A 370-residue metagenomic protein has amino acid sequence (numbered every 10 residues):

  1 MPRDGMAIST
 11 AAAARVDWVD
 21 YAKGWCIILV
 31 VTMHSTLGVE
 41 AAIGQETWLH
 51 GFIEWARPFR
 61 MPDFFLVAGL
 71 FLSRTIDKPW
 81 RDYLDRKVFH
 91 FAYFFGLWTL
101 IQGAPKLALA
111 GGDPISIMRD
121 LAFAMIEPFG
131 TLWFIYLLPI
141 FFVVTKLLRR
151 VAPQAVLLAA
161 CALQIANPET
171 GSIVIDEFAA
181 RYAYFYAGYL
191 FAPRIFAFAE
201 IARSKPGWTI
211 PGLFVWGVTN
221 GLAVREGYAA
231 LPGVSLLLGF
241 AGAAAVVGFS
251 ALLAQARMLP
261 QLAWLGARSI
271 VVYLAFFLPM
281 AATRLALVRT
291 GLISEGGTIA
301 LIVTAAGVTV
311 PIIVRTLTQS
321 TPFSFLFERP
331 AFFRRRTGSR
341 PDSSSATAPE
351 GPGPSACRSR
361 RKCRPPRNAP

Functional and structural regions predicted by a protein language model:
P2-P370: Alpha-helical transmembrane segments and their immediate juxtamembrane cytosolic regions
